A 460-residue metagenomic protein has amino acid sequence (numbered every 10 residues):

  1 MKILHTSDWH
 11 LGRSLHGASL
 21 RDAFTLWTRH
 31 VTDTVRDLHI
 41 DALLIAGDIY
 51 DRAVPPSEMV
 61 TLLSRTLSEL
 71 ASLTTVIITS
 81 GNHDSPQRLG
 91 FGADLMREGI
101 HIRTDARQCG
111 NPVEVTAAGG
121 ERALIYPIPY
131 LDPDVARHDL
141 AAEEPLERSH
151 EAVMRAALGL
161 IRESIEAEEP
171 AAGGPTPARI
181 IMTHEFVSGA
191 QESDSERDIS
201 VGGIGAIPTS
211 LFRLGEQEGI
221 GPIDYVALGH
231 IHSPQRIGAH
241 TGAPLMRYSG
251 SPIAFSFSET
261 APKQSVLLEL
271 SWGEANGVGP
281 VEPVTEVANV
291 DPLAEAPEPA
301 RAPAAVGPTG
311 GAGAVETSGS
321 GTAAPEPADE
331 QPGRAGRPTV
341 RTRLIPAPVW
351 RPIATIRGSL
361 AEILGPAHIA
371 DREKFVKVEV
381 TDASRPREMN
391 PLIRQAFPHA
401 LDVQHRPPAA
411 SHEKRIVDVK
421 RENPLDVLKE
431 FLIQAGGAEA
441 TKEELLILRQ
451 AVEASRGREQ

Functional and structural regions predicted by a protein language model:
M1, T74, I100, A123 (+4 more regions): A structural micro-motif
M1-T66, A71-S72, Q450, A454 (+1 more regions): N-terminal active-site segment of His-dependent metallophosphoesterases
L11-G12, D132-V135, V187-A190, S233-P234 (+3 more regions): Short, acidic Gly/Pro/Ser/Thr-rich loop/turn segments
D37, L270-Q460: Accessory, non-catalytic peripheral segments of nucleic-acid enzymes
P55, S80-L245: His/Asp/Glu-rich metal-coordinating catalytic cores of metallo-dependent phosphodiesterases/hydrolases acting on
L70-I78, D371-K374: Short, surface-exposed connector motifs at secondary-structure boundaries
T79-L124, G221-A227, S233-A296, P325-E362: Active-site-adjacent helix-turn-beta-strand microarchitecture at beta-sheet edges that either contains or buttresses
